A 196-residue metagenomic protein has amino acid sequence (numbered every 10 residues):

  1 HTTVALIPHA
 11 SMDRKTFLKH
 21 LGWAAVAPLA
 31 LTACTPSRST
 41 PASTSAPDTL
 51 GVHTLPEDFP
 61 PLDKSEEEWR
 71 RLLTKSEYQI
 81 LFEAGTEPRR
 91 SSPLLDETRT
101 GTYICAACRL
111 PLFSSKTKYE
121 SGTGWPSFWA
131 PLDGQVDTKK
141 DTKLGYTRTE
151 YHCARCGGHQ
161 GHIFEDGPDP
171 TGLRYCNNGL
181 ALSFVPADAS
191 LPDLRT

Functional and structural regions predicted by a protein language model:
I7-V26: N-terminal secretory signal peptides and thylakoid transit peptides that target proteins across membranes
A33-S76: C-terminal segment of N-terminal export signals and the immediately downstream linker at the start of the mature
L81-T98: N-terminal post-signal-peptidase region of extra-cytosolic proteins
L95-S127: Mid-length scaffold segments of soluble, non-membrane domains
T102, E150, L173: Residues immediately within or flanking Cys/His clusters that coordinate Zn2+ in small zinc-binding modules
C105, C153-C156: Short cysteine-rich clusters marking metal-coordination/redox-active sites
R109, G157, N177-L180: Cys/His-coordinated zinc-binding microdomains
S114-S115, H162-I163, V185: Short, non-ligating residues that shape and space the ligands of small metal-coordination modules and catalytic
